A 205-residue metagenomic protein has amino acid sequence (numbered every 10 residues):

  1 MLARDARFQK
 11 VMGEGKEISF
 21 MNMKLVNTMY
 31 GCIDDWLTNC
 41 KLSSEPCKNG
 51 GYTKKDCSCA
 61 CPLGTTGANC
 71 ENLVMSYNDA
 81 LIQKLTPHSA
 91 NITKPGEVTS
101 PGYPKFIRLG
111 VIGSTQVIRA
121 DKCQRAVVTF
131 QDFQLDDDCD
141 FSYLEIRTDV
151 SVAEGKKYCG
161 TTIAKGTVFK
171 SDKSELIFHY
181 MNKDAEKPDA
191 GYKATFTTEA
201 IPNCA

Functional and structural regions predicted by a protein language model:
M1-D34: Catalytic cores of secreted/periplasmic lytic hydrolases that degrade extracellular macromolecules
D35-A205: Domain-level representation of secreted and single-pass membrane ectodomains enriched in extracellular protease systems
